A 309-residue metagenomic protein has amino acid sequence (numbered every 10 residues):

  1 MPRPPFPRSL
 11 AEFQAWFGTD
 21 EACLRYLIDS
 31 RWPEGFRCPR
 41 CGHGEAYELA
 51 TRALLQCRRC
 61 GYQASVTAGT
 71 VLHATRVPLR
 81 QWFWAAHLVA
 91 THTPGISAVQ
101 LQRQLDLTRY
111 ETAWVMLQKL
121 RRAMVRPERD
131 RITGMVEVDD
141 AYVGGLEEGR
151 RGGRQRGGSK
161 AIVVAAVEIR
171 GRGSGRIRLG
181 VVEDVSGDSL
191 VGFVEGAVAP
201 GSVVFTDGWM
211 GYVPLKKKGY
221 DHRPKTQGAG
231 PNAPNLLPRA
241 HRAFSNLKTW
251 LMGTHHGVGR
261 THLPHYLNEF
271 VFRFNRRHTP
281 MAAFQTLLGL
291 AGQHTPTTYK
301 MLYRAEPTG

Functional and structural regions predicted by a protein language model:
M1-G309: Residue-level recognition of single "structural anchor" positions that define or cap local secondary structure
